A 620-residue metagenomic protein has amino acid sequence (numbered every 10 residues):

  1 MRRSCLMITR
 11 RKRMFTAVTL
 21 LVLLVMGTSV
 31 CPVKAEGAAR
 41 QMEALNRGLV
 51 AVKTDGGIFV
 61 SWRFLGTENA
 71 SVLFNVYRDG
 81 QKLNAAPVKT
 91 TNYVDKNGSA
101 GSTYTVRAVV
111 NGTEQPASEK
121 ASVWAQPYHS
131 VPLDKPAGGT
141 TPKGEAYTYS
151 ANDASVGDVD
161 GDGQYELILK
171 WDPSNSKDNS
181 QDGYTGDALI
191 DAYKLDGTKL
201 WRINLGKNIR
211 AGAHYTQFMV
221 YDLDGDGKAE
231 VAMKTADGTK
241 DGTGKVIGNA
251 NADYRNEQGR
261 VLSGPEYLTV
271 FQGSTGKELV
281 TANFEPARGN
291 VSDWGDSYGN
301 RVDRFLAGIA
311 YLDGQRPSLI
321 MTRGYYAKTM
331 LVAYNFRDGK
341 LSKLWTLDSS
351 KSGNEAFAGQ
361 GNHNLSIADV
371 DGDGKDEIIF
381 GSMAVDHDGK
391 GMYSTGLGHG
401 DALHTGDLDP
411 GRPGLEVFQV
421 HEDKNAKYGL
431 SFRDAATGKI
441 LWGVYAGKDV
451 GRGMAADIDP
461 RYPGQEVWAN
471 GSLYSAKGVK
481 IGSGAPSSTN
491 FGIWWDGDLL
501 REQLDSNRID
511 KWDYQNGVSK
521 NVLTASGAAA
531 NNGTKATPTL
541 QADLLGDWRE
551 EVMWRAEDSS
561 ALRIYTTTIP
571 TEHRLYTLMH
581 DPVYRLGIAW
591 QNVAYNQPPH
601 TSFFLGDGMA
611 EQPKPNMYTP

Functional and structural regions predicted by a protein language model:
R2-M7, T28, H129: N-terminal secretion targeting segments of exported proteins
S4-T19: Bacterial N-terminal signal peptides that target proteins for export
T19-V25: Hydrophobic helical h-region of N-terminal Sec-dependent signal peptides in bacterial secretory/periplasmic proteins
V25-K34: C-terminal segment of classical bacterial N-terminal signal peptides
A38-G48, G57, F64-N69, Q81 (+1 more regions): Beta-propeller-forming repeat regions
L73-V76, L562: Short beta-strand elements bearing conserved aromatic residues within extracellular beta-rich modules
N75-L83: Non-cytosolic beta-sandwich-type ligand-binding/adhesion modules
